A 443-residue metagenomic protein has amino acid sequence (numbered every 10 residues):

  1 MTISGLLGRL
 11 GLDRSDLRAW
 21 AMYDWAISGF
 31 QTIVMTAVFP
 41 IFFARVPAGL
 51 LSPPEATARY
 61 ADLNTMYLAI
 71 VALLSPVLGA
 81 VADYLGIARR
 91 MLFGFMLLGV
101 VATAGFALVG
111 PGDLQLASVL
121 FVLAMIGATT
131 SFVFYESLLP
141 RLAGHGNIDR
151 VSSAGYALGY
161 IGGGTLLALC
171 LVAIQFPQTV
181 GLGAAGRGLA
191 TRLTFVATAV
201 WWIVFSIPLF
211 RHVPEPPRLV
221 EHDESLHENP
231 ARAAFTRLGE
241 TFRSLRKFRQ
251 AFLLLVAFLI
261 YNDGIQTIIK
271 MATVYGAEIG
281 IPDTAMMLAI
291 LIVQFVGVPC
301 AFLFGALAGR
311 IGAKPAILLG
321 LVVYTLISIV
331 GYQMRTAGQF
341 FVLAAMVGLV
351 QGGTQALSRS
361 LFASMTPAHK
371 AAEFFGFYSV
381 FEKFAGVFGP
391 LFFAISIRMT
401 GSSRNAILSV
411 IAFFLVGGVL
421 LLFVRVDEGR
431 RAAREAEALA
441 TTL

Functional and structural regions predicted by a protein language model:
T2-R18, P214-L255: Juxtamembrane intracellular "pre-TM" segments in multi-pass secondary transporters
G8-L68, Q250-A289: Helix-loop boundary and gating motifs at the non-cytosolic
P53-P54, V172-V200, I395-F414: A membrane-interface helix-boundary motif in multi-pass transporters
L73-I87, P299-A313, I397: Helix-to-loop junctions at the C-terminal end of transmembrane segments in multipass secondary transporters
R90-G105, P315-V330: Structural signature of the two symmetry-related core transmembrane helices
A102, D113-S131, Q339-G353: Hydrophobic core of transmembrane alpha-helices in multi-pass small-molecule transporters, especially MFS/SLC-type
S152-I174, S379-G389: Glycine-rich segments within core transmembrane alpha-helices of 12-TM secondary carriers
W201-H212, S409-T441: Multi-pass alpha-helical transporter architecture, strongest for 12-TM Major Facilitator/SLC carriers used
